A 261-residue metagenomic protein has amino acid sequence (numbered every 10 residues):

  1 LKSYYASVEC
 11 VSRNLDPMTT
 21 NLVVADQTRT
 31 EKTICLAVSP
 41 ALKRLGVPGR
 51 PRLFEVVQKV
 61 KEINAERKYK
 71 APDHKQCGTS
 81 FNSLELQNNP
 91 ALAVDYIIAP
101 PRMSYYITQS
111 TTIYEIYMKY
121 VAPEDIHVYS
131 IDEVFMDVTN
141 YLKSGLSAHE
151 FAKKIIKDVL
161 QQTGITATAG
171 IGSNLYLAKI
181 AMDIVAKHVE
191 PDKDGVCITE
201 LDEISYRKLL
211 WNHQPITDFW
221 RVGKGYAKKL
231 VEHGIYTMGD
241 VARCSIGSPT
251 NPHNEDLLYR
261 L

Functional and structural regions predicted by a protein language model:
L1-I131, F135, E255: Residues that scaffold, gate, or flank divalent-cation-dependent active/transport sites
M18-T20, G164-I165, Y236: Short coil/turn connectors at secondary-structure junctions
Y106-S110, A148-A152, V222: Hydrophobic (often cysteine-bearing) scaffold residues that line and stabilize catalytic clefts of nucleotide/cofactor
E115, K119-Y129, K143-T163, S248: Fungal eukaryote-biased detector of long internal structured cores
S130-D137, S173-A178: Short, conserved phosphate-binding/catalytic loop or strand-edge motifs used in phosphoryl-/nucleotidyl-transfer
D132, A169, W211-L261: Helix-hairpin-helix
F135-I156, V185, V231-G234, I246: Catalytic palm subdomain of template-directed nucleic-acid polymerases, centered on the conserved carboxylate motif
S147, F151, I155-T217: Long, highly charged, low-complexity intrinsically disordered interaction regions that mediate electrostatic DNA/RNA
